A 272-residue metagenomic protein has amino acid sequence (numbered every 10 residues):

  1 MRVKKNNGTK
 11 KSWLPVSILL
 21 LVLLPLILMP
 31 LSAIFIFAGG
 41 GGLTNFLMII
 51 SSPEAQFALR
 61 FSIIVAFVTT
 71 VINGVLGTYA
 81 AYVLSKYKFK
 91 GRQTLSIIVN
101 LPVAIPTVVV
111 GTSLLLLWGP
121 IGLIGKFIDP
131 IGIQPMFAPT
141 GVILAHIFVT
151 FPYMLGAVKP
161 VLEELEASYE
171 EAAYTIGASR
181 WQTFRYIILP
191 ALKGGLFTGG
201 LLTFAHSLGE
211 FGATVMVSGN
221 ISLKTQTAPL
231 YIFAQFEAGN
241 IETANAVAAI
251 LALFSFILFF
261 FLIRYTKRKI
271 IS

Functional and structural regions predicted by a protein language model:
R2-G8, T44, V68-V99, T112 (+3 more regions): Transmembrane-helix boundary motif in ABC transporter permease subunits
V3-N6, L43-S51, Q56, G91-R92 (+3 more regions): Membrane-interfacial helix termini and adjacent extracytoplasmic/periplasmic loops of multi-pass transporters
N6, I36-V71, K86-Y87, E237-I241: Periplasmic/extracellular loop-to-transmembrane helix junction in inner-membrane transport proteins
N7-I18, L26-M29, A33-I36, G91 (+3 more regions): C-terminal transmembrane helix and the adjacent membrane-cytosol boundary/short C-terminal tail of inner/organellar
N7-S12, F46, P53, T214-F260: Interhelical loop and adjacent transmembrane-helix boundary motif in polytopic membrane transport permeases
V16-L20, L101, G111, F148-T150 (+3 more regions): Transmembrane alpha-helices
I18-V22, S32-A33, V65-T70, A81 (+9 more regions): Alpha-helical transmembrane segments of multi-pass integral membrane proteins
P25, R60, I64-L76, A80 (+8 more regions): Hydrophobic alpha-helical transmembrane segments of multipass integral membrane proteins, especially permease/channel
